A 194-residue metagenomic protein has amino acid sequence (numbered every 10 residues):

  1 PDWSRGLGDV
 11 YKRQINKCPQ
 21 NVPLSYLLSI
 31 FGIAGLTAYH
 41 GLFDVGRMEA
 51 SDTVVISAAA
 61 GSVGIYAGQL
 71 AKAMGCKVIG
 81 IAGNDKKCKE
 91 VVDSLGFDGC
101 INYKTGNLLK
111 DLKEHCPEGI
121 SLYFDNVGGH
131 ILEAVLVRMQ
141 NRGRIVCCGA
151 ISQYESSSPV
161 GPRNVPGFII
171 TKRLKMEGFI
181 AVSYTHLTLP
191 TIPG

Functional and structural regions predicted by a protein language model:
P1-Y11, H186-G194: Single conserved hydrophobic/aromatic residue that forms the stacking wall/gate of nucleotide- or nucleobase-binding
R5-Q20, G32: Glycine-rich phosphate/adenylate-binding loop and adjacent beta-alpha elements of nucleotide- or dinucleotide-binding
V22-I30: Short pre-catalytic strand/loop immediately N-terminal to key active-site residues, enriched for Gly-Thr
S29-G106: Mid-domain Rossmann-like dinucleotide-binding core that forms the NAD(H)/NADP(H) cofactor-binding site
L108-P117: Short amphipathic alpha-helix with an adjacent loop that forms part of the alpha/beta core around
F124: N-terminal Rossmann-like NAD(P) cofactor-binding module of classical short-chain dehydrogenase/reductase
H130-L187: Glycine-rich phosphate-binding loop and adjacent beta-alpha segment of Rossmann(oid) nucleotide-cofactor-binding
